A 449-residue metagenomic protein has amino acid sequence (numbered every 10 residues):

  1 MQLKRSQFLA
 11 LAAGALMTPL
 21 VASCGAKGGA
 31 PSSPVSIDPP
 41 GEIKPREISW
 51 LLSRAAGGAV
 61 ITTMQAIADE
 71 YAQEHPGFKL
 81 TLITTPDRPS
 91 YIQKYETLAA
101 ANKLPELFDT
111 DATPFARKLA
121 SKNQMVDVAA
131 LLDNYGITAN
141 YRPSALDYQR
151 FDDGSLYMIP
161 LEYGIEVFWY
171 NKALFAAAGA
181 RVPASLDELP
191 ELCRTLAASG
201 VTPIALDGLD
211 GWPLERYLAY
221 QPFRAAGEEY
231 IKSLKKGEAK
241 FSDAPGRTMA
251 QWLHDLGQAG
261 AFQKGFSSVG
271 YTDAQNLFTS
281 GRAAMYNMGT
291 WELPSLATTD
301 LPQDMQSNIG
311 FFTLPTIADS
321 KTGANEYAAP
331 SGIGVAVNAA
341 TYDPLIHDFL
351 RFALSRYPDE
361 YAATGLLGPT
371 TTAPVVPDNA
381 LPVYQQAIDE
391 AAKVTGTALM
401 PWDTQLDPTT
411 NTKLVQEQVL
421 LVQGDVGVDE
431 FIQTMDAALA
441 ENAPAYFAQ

Functional and structural regions predicted by a protein language model:
Q2-L3, Q7-R117, K122, N134-Y135 (+5 more regions): Conserved N-terminal structural module of periplasmic/extracytoplasmic solute-binding proteins
V35, P39, D111-V167, Y217-A219: Hinge/lid segment of periplasmic solute-binding proteins
D69, Q73-E74, A178, A259 (+1 more regions): Extracytoplasmic/periplasmic substrate-recognition and gating elements
P105-E106, Y135-A173, T202-A205, T322-A328 (+1 more regions): A structural signal for short loop-to-beta-strand junctions that line the ligand-binding cleft of periplasmic/secreted
A129-Y141, R181, A225-T248, T299-D304 (+2 more regions): Short, solvent-exposed loop/beta-turn-alpha elements that line the ligand-binding surface or hinge of extracytoplasmic
D153-L161, E166, P190-A239: Extracytoplasmic/periplasmic solute-binding protein
T195, K235-F266: Glycine-centered hinge/linker elements that transmit conformational signals in sensory and ligand-binding systems
L234, L366-A373, Q386-A440: C-terminal capping/gating helix-and-loop segments adjacent to ligand/active sites or protein-protein/ligand interfaces
